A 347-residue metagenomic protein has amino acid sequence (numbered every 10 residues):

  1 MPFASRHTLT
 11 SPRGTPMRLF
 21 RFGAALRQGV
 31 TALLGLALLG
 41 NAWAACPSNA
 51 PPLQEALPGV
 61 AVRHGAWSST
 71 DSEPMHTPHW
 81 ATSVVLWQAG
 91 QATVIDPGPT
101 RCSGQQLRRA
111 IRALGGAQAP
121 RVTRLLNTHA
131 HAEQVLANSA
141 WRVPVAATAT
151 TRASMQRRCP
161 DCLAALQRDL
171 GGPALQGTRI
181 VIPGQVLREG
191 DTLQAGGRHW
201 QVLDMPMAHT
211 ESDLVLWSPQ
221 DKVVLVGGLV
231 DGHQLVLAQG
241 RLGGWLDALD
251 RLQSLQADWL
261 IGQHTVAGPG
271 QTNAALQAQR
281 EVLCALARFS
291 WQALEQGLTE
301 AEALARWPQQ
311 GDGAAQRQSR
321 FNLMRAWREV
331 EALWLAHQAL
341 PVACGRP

Functional and structural regions predicted by a protein language model:
M1-A24: N-terminal secretory signal peptides that target proteins for export/translocation
Q28-N41: Bacterial N-terminal signal peptides
A45, S254-Q256, P269-P347: Accessory terminal helices/loops
P58-A110, L214-G228: Conserved beta-strand hairpin/beta-sheet module of binuclear metal-dependent hydrolase folds, prominently
G59, L86, D96, I111 (+9 more regions): Divalent metal-coordination and catalytic microenvironments
H64-H79, R157, A164, Q234-G240: Acidic/histidine-rich helix-loop elements that form or flank divalent-metal/phosphate-binding sites at the catalytic
A92-T93, P99-T100, T192, H199 (+1 more regions): Metallo-beta-lactamase
R109-R188, T192: Active-site HxH/HxHxD metal-binding segment of metal-dependent hydrolases
